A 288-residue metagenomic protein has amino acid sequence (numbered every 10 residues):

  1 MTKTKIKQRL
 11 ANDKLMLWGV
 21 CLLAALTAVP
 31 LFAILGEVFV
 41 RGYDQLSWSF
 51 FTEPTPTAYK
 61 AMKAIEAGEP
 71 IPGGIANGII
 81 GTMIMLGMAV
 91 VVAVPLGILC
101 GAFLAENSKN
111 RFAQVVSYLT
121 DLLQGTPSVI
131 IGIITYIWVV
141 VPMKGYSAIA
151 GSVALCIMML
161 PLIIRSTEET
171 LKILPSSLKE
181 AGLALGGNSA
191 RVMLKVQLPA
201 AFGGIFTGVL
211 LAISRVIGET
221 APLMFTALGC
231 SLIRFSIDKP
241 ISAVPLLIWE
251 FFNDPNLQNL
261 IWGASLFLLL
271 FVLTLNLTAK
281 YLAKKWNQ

Functional and structural regions predicted by a protein language model:
M1-L26, A279-Q288: Transmembrane alpha-helical segments of polytopic membrane transport and secretion proteins
Y59-M62, L223-L269: Interhelical loop and adjacent transmembrane-helix boundary motif in polytopic membrane transport permeases
P72-F103, L198: Transmembrane alpha-helix signature in integral membrane proteins
M88-T120, K280-K284: Transmembrane-helix boundary motif in ABC transporter permease subunits
D121-C156: Generic hydrophobic transmembrane alpha-helix motif, especially the helices
P127, L185-G186, P199: Glycine/proline-centered hinge or cleavage motifs at structural transition points of membrane proteins
E168-K172, L210, E250-Q288: C-terminal transmembrane helix and the adjacent membrane-cytosol boundary/short C-terminal tail of inner/organellar
S189-T226: Transmembrane alpha-helices
